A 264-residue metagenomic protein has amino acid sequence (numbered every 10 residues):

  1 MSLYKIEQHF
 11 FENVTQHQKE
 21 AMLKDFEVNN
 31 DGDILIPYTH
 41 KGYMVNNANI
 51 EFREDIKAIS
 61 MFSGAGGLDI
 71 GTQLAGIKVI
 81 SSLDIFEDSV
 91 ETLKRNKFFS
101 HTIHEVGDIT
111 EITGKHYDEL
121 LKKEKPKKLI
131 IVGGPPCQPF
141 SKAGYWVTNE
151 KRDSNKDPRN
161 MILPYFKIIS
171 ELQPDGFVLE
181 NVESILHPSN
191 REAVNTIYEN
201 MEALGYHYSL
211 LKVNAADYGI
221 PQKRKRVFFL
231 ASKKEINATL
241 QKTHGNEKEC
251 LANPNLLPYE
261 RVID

Functional and structural regions predicted by a protein language model:
M1-I80, N200-A203, R226-D264: S-adenosyl-L-methionine-dependent DNA methyltransferase catalytic core
A21-Q173, E183-H187, E192-N195: Core alpha/beta nucleotide-donor-binding catalytic domains of modification enzymes
D118-K128, F140-D264: Class I S-adenosyl-L-methionine
